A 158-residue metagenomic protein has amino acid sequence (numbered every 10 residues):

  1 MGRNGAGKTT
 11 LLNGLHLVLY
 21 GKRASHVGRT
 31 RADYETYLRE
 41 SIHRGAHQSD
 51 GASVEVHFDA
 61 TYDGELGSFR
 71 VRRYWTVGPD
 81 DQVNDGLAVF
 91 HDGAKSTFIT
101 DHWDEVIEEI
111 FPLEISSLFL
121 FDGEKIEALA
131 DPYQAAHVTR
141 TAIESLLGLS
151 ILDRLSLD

Functional and structural regions predicted by a protein language model:
M1, L12-S68: Conserved P-loop NTP-binding catalytic core
N4: The conserved Walker
G7: Conserved glycine(s) of the Walker
L15, L19-R23, F111-I115, L146-R154: Conserved NTP-handling cores and scaffolds of large molecular machines
G28-E40, G45, E65-L118, A128-T141: Glycine-rich phosphate-binding loops of NTPases
G123-D158: Extended, Lys/Glu-rich alpha-helical coiled-coil stalks
